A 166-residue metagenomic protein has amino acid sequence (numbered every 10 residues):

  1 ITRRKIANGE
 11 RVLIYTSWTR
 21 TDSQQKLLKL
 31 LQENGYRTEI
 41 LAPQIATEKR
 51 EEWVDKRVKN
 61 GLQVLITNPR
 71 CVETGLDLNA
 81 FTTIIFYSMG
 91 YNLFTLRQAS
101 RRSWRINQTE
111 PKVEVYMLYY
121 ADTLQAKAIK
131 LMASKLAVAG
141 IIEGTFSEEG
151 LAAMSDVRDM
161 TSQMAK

Functional and structural regions predicted by a protein language model:
I1-I14, K26: Conserved interdomain hinge at the start of the Helicase C-terminal
I1-K5, R57, S103-I106: Hydrophobic helix-cap positions at the C-terminus of alpha-helices in RecA-like/P-loop ATPase nucleotide-binding cores
G9-R11, L62, E110-K112: A general structural motif
L13-Y15, L28, Q32-V72: Conserved helicase ATPase core of P-loop NTP-dependent helicases/translocases
T16-R20: Helix N-cap/beta->alpha junction signal
D22-L28, R50-V54, L65-V113: SF2 helicase motor core recognition
Y91-K166: A conserved SF2-helicase RecA2
